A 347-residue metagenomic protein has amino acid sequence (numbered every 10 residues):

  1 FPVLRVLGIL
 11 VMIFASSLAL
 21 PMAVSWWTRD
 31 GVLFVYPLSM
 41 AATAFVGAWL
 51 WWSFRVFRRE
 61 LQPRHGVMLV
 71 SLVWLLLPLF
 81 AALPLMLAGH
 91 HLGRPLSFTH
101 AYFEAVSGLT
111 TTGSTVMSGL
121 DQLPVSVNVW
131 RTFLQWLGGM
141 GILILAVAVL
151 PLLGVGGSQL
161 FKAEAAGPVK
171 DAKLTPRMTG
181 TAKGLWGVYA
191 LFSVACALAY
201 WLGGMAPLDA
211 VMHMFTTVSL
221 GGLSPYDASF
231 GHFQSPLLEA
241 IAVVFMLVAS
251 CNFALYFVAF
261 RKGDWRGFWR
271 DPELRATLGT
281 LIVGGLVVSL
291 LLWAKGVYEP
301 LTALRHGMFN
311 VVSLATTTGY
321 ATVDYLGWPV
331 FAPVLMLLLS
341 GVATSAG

Functional and structural regions predicted by a protein language model:
F1-G347: Membrane-proximal intracellular helices of multi-pass ion channels
